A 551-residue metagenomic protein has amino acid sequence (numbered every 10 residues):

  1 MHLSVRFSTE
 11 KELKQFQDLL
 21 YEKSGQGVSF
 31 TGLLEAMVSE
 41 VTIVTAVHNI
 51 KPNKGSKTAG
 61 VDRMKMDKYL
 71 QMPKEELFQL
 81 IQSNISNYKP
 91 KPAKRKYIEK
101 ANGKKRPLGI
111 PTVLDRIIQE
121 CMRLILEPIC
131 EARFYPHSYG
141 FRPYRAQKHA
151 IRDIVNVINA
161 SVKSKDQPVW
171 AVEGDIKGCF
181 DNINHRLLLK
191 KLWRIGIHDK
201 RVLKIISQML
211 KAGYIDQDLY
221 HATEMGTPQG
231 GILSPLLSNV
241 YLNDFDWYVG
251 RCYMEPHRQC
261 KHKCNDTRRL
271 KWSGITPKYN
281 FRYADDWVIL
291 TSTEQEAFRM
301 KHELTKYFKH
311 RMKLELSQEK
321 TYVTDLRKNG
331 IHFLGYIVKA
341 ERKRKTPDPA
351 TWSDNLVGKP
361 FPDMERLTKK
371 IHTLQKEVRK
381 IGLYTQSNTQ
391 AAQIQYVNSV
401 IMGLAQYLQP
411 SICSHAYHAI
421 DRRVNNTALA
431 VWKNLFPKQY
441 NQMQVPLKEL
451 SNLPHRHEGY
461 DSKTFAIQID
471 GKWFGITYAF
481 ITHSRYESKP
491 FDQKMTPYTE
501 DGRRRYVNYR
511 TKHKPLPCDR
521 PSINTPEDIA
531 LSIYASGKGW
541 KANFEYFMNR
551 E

Functional and structural regions predicted by a protein language model:
M1-E75: Non-catalytic, polymerase-adjacent accessory regions of viral genome-replication enzymes
I50, L80-K104, I117-L126, N156-A160 (+2 more regions): Reverse-transcriptase-like RNA-dependent polymerase core
K68, T112, I289-T293: Short beta-strand-to-loop capping motifs
P92, P136-H137, H149-L316, V323 (+1 more regions): Conserved polymerase palm-domain catalytic core
K211, Q217-Y220, M312-N388, A392-Q395 (+1 more regions): A conserved non-catalytic segment of reverse transcriptases and RNA-directed RNA polymerases corresponding to the late
G382, A391-L450: Non-catalytic, peripheral interaction segments enriched in hydrophobic/basic residues
W432, F436-R550: Extended C-terminal regions of large enzymes
